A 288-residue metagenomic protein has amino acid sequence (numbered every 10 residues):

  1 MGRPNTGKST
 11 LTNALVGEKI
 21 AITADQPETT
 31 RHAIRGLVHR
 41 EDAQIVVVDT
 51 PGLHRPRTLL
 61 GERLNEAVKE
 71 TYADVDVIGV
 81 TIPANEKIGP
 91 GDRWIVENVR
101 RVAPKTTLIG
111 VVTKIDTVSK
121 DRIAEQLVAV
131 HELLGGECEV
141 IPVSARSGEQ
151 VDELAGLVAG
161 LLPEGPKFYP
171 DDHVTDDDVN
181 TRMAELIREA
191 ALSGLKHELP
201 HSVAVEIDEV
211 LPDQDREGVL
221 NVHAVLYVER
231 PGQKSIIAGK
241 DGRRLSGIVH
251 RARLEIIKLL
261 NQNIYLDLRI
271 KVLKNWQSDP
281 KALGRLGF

Functional and structural regions predicted by a protein language model:
M1-V77, I82, V225: Conserved G1/Walker A P-loop phosphate-binding module
N5, V179-F288: P-loop NTP-binding site
L11, L15, D152-L161, A224-V228: PAPS/PAP-binding and catalytic site of the sulfotransferase fold
E18, L37-E41, T71-I78, V102 (+8 more regions): Conserved, well-folded catalytic cores of nucleic-acid-processing and energy-transducing macromolecular machines
P27-T29, P51-H54, A84-I88, K114-V118 (+5 more regions): Conserved nucleotide-binding/hydrolysis micro-motifs of P-loop NTPases
E28-R31, G61, N65-V68, Y72 (+8 more regions): Amphipathic alpha-helical transducer elements in NTP-driven molecular machines
V38-I45, R63-V140, L211-V219: Conserved C-terminal guanine-recognition region of P-loop GTPase G domains, centered on the G4
T106-I109, D116-T175, V179: Canonical P-loop GTPase G-domain recognition
